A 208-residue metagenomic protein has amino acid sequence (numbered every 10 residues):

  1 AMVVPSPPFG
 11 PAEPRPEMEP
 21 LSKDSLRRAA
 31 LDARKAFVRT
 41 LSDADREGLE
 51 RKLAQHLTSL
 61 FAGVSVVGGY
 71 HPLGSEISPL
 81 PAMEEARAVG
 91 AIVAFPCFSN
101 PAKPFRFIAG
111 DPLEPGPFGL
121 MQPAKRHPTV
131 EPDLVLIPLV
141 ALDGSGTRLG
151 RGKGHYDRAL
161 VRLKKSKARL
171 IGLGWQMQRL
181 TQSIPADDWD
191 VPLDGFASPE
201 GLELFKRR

Functional and structural regions predicted by a protein language model:
V3-L26, D32-R39, R126-V135, G144-R148 (+1 more regions): Surface-exposed, charge/polar-rich loops and edge strands
V3-P11, R15-V130: N-terminal active-site beta-alpha-beta segment that forms phosphate/nucleotide-binding and substrate-recognition loops
G69-H71, I137-P138, S198: Redox-cofactor binding/interface segments in oxidoreductases and associated redox assembly factors
L73-S75, V140-G144: Short glycine-rich anion-binding loops that position phosphate/pyrophosphate groups of nucleotides and phosphorylated
E84, R151-D157: Charged helix-capping and loop-helix junction motifs
A102, V135-L139, G152: A short beta-strand-loop-alpha-helix capping motif that often carries His-Thr
